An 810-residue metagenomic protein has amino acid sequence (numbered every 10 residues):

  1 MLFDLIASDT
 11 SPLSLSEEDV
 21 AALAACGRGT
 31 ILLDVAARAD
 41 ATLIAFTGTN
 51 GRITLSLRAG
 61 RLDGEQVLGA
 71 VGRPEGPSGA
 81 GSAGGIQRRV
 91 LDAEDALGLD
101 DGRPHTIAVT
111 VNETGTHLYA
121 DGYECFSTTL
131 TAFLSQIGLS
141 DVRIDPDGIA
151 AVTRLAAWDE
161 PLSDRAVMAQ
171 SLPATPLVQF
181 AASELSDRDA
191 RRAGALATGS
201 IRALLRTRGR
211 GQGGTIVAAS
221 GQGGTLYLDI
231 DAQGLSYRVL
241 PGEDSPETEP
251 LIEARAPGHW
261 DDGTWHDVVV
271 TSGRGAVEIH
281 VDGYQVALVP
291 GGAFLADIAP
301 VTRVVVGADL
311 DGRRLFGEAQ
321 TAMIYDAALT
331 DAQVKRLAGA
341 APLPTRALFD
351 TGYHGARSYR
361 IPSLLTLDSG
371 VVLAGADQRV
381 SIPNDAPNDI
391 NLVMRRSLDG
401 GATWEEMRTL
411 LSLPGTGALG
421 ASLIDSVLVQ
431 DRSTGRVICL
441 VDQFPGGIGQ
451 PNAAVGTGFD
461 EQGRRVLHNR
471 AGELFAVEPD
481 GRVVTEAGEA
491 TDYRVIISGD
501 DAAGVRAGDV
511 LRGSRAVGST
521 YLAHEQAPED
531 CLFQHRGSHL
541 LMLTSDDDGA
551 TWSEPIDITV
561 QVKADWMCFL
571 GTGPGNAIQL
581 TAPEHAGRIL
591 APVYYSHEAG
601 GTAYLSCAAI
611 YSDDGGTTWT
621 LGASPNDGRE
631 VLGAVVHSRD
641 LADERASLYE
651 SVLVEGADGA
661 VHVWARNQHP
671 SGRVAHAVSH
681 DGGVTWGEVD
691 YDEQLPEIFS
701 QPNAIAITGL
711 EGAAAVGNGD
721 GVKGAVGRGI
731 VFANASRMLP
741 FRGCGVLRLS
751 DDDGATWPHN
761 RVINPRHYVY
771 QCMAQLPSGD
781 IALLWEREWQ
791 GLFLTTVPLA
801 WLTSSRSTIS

Functional and structural regions predicted by a protein language model:
M1-K335, G339-A341: Extracellular glycan-associated modules
Q320-T321, Y325-A327, A332-S810: Asp-box/BNR beta-propeller blade signature and adjacent active/binding-site loops in extracellular glycan-interacting
